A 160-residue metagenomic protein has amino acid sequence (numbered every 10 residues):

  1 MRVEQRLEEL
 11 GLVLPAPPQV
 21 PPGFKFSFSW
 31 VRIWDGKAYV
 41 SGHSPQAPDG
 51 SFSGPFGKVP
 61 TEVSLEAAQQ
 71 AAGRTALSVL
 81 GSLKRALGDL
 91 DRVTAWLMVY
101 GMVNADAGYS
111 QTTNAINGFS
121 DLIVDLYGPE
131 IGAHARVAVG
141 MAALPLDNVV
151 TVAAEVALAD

Functional and structural regions predicted by a protein language model:
M1-L77, G81-Y100, A105-D160: N-terminal presequence-like segments and the immediate start of the first folded domain
